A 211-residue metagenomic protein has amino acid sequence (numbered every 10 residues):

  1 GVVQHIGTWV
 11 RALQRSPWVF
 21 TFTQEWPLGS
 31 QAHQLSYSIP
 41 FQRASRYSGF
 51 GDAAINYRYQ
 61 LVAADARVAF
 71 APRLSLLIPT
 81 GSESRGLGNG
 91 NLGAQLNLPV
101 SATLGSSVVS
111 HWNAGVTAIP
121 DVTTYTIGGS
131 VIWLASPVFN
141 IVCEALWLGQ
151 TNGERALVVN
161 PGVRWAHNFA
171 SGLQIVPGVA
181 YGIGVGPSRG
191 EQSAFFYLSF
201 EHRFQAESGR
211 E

Functional and structural regions predicted by a protein language model:
G1-E211: Transmembrane beta-barrel domains of Gram-negative outer membranes and organellar outer membranes
